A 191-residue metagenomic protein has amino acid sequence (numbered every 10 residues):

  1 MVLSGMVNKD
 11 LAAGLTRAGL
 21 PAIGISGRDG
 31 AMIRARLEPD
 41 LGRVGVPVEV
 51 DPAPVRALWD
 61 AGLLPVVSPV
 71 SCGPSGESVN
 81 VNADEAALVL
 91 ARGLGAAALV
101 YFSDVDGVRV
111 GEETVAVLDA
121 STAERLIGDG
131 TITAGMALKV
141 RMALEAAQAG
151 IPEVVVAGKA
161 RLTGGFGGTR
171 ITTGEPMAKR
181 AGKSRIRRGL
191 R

Functional and structural regions predicted by a protein language model:
M1-R191: C-terminal catalytic "cap/lid" subdomain
